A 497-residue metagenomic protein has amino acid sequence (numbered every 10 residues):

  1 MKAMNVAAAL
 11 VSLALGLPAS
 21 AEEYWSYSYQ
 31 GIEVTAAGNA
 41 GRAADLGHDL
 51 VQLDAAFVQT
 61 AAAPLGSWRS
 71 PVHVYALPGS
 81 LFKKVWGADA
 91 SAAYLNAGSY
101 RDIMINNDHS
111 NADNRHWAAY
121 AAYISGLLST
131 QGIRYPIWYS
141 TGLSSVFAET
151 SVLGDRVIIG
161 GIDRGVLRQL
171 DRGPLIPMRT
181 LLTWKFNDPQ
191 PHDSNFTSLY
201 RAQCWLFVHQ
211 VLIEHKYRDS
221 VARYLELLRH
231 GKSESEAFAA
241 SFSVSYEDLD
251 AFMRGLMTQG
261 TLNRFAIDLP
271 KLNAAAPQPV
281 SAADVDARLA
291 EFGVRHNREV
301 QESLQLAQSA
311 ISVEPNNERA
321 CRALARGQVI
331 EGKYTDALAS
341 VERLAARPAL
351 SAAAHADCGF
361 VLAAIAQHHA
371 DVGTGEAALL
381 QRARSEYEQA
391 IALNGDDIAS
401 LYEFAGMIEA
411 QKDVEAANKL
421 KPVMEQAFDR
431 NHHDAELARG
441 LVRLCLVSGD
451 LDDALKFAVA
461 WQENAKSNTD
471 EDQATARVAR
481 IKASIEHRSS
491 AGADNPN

Functional and structural regions predicted by a protein language model:
A21-I137, F147, S151, W184-P191 (+2 more regions): Juxtacatalytic substrate-recognition/specificity segment
W86-N107, I133-P277: Acidic/His/Gly-enriched intrinsically disordered linker/tail segments that often contain short helix/coil "MoRF-like"
H230-A370, Q389, D396, G406 (+2 more regions): Beta/coil-rich, acidic/histidine-enriched accessory regions frequently appended to metallopeptidases
R298, G332, A366, A378 (+2 more regions): Residue-level detector of the short coil/turn that links helix A to helix B within each tetratricopeptide repeat
G375, L379-S385, L446, L451-N468: TPR/TPR-like (Sel1-like) alpha-helical repeat modules
